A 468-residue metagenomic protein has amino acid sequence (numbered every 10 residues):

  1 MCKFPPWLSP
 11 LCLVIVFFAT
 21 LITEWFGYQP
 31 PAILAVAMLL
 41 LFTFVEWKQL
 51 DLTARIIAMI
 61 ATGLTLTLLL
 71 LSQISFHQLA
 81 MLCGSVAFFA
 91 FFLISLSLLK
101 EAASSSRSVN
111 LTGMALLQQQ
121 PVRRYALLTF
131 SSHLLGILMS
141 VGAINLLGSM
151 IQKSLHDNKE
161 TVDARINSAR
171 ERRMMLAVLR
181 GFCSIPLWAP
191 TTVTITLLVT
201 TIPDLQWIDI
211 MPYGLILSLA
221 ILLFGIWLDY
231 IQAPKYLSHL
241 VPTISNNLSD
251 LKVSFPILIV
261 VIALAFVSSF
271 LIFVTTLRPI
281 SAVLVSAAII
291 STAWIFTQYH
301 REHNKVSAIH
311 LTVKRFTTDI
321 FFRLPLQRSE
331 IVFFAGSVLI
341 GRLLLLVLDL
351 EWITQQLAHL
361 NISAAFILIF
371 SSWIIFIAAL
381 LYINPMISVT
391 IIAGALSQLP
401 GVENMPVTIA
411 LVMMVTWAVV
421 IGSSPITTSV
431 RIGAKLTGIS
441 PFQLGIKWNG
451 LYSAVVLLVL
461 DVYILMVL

Functional and structural regions predicted by a protein language model:
S9-V14, Q29-L70, F89-L96, I259-L264 (+2 more regions): Hydrophobic mid-bilayer segments of alpha-helices in multi-pass membrane transport proteins, especially secondary
D51-R55, A263-S388: Transmembrane helical segments that form the transport core of multi-pass membrane transport proteins
I74-S106, H133, K314-L348: Core transmembrane alpha-helical segments of multi-pass membrane transporters/permeases
K100-S108, L134-G148, S184-T192, L343-V347 (+2 more regions): Short helix-coil transition sites and intra-membrane helix breaks within transmembrane domains of multi-pass
S104-L134, L146-I166: Membrane-embedded helical hairpins/re-entrant loop segments and their flanking transmembrane helices within multi-pass
G113-L127, N167-R172, Q327-E330, A358-S372 (+1 more regions): Membrane-interfacial loop-to-helix junctions in multi-pass transporters
L147-D163, T196-D204, I362-I421, L436-T437: Membrane-interfacial helix-loop connectors
T161-I259, V430-Y463: Membrane-core helix-loop-helix motifs of multi-pass transport proteins
